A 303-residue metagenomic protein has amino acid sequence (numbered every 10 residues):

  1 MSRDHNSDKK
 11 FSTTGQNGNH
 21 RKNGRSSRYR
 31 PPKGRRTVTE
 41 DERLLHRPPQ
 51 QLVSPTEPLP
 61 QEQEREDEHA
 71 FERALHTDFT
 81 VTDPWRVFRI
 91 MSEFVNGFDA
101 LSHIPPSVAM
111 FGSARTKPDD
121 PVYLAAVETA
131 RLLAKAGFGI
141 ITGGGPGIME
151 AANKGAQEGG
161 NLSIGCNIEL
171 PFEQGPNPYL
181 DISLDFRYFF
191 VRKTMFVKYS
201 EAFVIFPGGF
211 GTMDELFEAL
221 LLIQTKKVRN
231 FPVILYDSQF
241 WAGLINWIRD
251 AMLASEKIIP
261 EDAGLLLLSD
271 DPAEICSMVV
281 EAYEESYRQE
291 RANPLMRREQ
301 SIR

Functional and structural regions predicted by a protein language model:
R3, F11, K22-V38, L44-V53 (+1 more regions): C-terminal amphipathic helix plus adjacent low-complexity, charged tail appended to glycosyltransferase catalytic
R25, Y29-I168, G175: Glycine-rich beta-alpha loop segments
G97, L101, G159, Y199 (+4 more regions): Change "in soluble alpha/beta enzymes" to "in soluble alpha/beta proteins
L101-H103, L132-A134, A156-Q157, Q174-P178 (+3 more regions): Solvent-exposed alpha-helices and their adjacent loops that cap or buttress functional pockets in soluble metabolic
P106-A109, F138-G139, N161-G165, D181-S183 (+3 more regions): Structural motif
P146-F206, F210-F217: Phosphate/pyrophosphate-binding betaalpha-module
L162-E173, F206, L220-N246, P260-E261: Short, acidic/small-residue loops that bind anionic groups at enzyme active sites
L235-R303: C-terminal functional extensions of proteins
